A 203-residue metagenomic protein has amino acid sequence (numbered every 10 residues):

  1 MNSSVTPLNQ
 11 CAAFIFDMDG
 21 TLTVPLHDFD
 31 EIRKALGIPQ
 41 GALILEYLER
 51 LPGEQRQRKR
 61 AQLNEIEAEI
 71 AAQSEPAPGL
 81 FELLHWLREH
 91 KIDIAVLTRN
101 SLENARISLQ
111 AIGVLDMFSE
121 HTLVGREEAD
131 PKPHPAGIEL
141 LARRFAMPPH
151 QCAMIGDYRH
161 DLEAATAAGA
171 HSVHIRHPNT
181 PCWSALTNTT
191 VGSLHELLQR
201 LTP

Functional and structural regions predicted by a protein language model:
M1-A12, L102, S108-P203: Asp-based, Mg2+/Mn2+-dependent phosphohydrolase catalytic module
M1-Q55: Active-site neighborhood of HAD-like aspartate-dependent phosphohydrolases
I32-L36, N64-E67, A105-S108: Hydrophobic alpha-helical core bundles mediating ligand binding, dimerization, or RNAP-core interactions
L51-H85, H90-I92: Metal-dependent phosphoesterase signature
E75-G79, N100, D157: Short beta->alpha linker loops
L80-I112: Substrate-recognition element of Asp-dependent hydrolases with the DxDx(T/V) motif
